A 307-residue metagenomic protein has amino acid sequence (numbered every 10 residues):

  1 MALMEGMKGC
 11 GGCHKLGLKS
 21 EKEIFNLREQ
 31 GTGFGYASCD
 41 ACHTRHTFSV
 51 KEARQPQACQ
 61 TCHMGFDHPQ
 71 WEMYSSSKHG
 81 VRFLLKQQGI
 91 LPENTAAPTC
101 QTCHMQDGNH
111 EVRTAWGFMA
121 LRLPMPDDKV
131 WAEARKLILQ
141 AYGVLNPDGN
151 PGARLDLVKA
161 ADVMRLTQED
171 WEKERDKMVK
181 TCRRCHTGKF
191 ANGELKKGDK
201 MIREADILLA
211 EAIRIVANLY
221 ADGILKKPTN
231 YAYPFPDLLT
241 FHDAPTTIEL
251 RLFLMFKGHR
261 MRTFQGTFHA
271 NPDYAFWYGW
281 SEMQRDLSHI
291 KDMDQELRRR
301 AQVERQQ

Functional and structural regions predicted by a protein language model:
M1-G6, L16-E304: Primarily the internal scaffold of c-type cytochrome electron-transfer domains, especially repeated/multiheme c-type
